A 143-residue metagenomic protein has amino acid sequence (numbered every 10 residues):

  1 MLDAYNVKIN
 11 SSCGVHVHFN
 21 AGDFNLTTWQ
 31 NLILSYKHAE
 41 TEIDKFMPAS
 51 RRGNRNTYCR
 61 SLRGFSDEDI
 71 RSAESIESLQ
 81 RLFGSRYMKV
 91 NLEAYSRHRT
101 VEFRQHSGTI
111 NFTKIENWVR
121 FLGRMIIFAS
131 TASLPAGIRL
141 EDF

Functional and structural regions predicted by a protein language model:
M1-K8, G22-F143: C-terminal accessory/tail domains of diverse enzymes
G14: C-terminal substrate-recognition regions of SAM-dependent nucleic acid methyltransferases
